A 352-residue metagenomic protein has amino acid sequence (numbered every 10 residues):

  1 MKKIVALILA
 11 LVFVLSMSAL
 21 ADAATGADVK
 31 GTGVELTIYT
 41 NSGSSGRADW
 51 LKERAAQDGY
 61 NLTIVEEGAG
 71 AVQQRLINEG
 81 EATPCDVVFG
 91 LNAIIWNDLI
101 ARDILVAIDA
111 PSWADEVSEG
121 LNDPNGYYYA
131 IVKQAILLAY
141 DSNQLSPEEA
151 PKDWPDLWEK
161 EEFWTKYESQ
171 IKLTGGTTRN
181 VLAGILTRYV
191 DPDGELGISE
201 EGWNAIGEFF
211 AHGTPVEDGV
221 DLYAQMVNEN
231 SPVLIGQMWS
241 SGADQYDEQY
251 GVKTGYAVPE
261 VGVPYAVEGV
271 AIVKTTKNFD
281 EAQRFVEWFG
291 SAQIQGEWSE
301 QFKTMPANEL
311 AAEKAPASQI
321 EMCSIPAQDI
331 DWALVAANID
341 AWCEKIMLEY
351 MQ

Functional and structural regions predicted by a protein language model:
M1-E35, Q352: Short, low-complexity disordered leader/linker segments with a strong preference for bacterial N-terminal type II
T25-N97: Early extracytoplasmic/lumenal segment of secretory-pathway proteins
T37, N41-A48, P84-C85, G90-V227: Extracytoplasmic ligand-binding site segments that recognize negatively charged/polar headgroups
P84-G90, P215, P232-W239, G255: Paired acidic/hydrophobic, glycine-rich loop segments that form the ligand-binding mouth/hinge of periplasmic-binding
I94-D98, V233-K253: A ligand-binding cleft/hinge motif common to bilobed small-molecule-binding domains
D115, Q134, A205-F209, Y250-K274: Periplasmic-binding protein-like
V263-P264, E268, V273-I330: Mature extracytoplasmic/periplasmic domains
A315-Q352: Extracellular/periplasmic bilobal clamshell ligand-binding domains
